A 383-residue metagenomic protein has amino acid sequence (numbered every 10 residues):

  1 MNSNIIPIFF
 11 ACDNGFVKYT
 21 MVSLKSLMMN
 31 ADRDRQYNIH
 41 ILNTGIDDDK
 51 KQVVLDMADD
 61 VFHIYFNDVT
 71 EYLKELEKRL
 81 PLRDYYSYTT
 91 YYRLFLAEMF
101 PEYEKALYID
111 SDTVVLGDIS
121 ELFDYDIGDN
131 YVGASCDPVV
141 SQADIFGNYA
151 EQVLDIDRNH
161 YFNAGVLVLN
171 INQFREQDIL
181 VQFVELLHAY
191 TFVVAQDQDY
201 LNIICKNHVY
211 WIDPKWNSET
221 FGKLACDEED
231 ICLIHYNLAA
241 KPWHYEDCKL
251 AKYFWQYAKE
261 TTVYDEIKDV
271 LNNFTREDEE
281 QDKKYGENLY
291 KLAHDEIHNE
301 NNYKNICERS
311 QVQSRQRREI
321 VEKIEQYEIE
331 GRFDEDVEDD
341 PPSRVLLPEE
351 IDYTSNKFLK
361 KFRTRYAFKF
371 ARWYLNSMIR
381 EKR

Functional and structural regions predicted by a protein language model:
M1-I6, C12, Y19, A164 (+1 more regions): A glycosyltransferase accessory/donor-loop signature
S26-R35: Short, acidic, metal-binding catalytic loop of nucleotide-sugar glycosyltransferases
Y37-G45, A134-C136: Short internal beta-strands
K51, L55-M99: Active-site-proximal specificity loops/subdomain of glycosyltransferases
F66, T70-Y72, T89-A143, Y161 (+1 more regions): GT-A fold catalytic core of metal-dependent nucleotide-sugar glycosyltransferases, centered on the diacidic
L76-S87, G147-A150, C226-C232: Short, surface-exposed amphipathic charged segments that create phosphate/polyanion-binding patches used for binding
D84-Y86, D155-N159, A189-F192, L224-A225: Short Gly/Pro-enriched turn/cap motifs at secondary-structure boundaries
K304-R380: Terminal, low-structure segments used for secretion/processing or early membrane engagement
